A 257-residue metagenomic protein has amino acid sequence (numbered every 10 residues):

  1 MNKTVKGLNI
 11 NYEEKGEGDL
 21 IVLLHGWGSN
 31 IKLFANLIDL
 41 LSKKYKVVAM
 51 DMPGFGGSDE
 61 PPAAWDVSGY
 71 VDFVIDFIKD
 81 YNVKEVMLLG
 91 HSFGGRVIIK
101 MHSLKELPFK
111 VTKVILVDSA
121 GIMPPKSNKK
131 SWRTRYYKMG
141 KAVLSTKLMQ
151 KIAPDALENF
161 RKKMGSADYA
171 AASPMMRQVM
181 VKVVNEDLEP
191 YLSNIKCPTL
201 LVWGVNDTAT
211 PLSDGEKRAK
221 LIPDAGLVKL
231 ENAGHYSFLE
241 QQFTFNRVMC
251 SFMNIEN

Functional and structural regions predicted by a protein language model:
V5-K6, N11-E13, A49-L89, N246-R247: Active-site loop/oxyanion-hole signature of alpha/beta-hydrolase fold enzymes
L8-G57: Conserved HGGG/HGGXW glycine-rich cap/lid loop of the alpha/beta-hydrolase fold
R96-L104, F109-S145: Flexible "cap/lid" loop of the alpha/beta hydrolase fold
P124-S127, A142-C197: Conserved alpha/beta-hydrolase catalytic His-Asp/Glu region
I195, L201-W203, D207: Short beta-strand/loop motif that positions the catalytic acidic residue of the alpha/beta-hydrolase fold
T208-D214: Conserved alpha/beta-hydrolase "acid-adjacent" motif
A219-Y236: Catalytic histidine neighborhood in serine/cysteine hydrolases with alpha/beta-hydrolase-type architecture
A233-N246: Catalytic histidine-centered segment of alpha/beta-hydrolase-like enzymes
